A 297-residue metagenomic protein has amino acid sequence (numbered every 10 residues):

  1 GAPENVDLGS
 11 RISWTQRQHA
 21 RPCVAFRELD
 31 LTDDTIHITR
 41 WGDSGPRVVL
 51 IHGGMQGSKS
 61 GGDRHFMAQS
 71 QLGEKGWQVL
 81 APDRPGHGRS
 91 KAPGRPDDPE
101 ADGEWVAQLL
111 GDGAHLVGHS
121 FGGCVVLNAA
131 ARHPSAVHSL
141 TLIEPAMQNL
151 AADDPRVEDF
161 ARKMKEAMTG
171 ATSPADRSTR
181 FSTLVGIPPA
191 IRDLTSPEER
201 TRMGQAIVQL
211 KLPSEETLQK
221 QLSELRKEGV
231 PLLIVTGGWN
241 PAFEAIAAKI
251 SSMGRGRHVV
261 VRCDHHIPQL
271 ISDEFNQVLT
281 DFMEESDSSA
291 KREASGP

Functional and structural regions predicted by a protein language model:
D30-K91: Conserved HGGG/HGGXW glycine-rich cap/lid loop of the alpha/beta-hydrolase fold
Q78-V117: Active-site loop/oxyanion-hole signature of alpha/beta-hydrolase fold enzymes
D83-G88, A146, R262-D264: Short beta-to-alpha linker loops that shape the active-site pocket of alpha/beta-hydrolase fold enzymes
G118, G122, V126: Gly/Ala-rich beta-loop-alpha elbow adjacent to hydrolase catalytic centers
A129-A131, S135-T169: Flexible "cap/lid" loop of the alpha/beta hydrolase fold
T172-K211: Conserved alpha/beta-hydrolase catalytic His-Asp/Glu region
S196, T201-G254, V259-P268: Conserved serine/cysteine hydrolase catalytic core
R255-P297: Catalytic active-site module of serine/aspartate enzymes centered on a nucleophile-bearing elbow/loop
